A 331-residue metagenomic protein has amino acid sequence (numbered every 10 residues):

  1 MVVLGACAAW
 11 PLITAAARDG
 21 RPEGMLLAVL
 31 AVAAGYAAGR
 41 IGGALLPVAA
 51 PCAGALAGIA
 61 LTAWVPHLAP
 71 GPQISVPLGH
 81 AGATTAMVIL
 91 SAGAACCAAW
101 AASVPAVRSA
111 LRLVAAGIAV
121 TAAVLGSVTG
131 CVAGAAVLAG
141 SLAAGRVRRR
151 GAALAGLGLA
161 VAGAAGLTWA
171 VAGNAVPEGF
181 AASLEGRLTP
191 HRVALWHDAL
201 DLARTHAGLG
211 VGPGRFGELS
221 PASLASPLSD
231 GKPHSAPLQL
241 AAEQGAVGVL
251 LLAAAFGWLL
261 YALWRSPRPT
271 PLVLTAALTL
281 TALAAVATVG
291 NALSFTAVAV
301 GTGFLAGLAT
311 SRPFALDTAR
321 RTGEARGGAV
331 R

Functional and structural regions predicted by a protein language model:
L4-W10, Y36-P72, V76-G145: Alpha-helical transmembrane segments of multi-pass inner-membrane proteins
A28-A33, V132-A143, G257, V300-A306: Hydrophobic transmembrane alpha-helices of multi-pass, membrane-embedded glycosylation machinery
R40, Q244-A282: Hydrophobic transmembrane alpha-helices and their immediate junctions
S75-S91, A241-G245, N291-T302: Membrane-interface micro-motifs in multi-pass membrane enzymes
G93, L278-R331: Transmembrane alpha-helices of multi-pass inner-membrane enzymes
A99-R112, R149-A155, L259-A277: Membrane-interface helix-loop-helix junctions at transmembrane boundaries of multi-pass membrane enzymes, predominantly
L142-G186, L200-D201: A membrane-periplasm/extracellular boundary helix in multi-pass inner-membrane enzymes that assemble envelope glycans
R187-P190, L209-Q244: Long extracytoplasmic/lumenal interhelical loops at the membrane interface of multi-pass membrane proteins
